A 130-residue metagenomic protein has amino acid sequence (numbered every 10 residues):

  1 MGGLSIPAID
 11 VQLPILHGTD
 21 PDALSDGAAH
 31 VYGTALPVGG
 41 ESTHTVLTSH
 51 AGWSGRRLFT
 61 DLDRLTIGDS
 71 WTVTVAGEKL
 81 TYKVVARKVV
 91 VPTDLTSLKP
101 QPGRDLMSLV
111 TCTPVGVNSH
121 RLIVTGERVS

Functional and structural regions predicted by a protein language model:
M1-S130: Solvent-exposed, non-transmembrane regions of membrane-associated and secreted proteins
